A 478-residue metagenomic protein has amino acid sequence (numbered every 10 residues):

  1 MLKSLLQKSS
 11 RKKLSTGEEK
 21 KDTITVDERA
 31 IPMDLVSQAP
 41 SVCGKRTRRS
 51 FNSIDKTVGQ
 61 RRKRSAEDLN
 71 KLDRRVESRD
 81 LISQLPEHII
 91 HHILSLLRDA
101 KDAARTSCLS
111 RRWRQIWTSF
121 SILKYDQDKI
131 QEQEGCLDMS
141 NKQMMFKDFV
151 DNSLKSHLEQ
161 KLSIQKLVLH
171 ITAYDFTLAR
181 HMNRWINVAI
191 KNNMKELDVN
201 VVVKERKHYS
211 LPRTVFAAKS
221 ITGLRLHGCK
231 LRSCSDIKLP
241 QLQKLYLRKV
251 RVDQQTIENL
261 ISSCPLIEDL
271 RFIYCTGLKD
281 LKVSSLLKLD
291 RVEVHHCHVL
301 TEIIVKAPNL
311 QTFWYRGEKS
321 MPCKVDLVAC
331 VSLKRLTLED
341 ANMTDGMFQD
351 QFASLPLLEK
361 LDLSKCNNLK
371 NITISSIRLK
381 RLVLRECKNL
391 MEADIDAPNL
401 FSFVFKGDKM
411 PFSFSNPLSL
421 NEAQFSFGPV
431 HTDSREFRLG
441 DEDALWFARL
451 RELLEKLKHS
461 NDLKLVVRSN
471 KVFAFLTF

Functional and structural regions predicted by a protein language model:
M1-E67: Extended intrinsically disordered, low-complexity segments enriched in serine/proline/acidic residues
L2, E28, D34-Q38, K71-F352: Leucine-rich repeat
L266, R271-Y274, D362-N368, T373-I374 (+1 more regions): Surface-exposed extracellular loop regions of Gram-negative outer-membrane beta-barrel proteins
I267, L358, L400: Conserved catalytic cores of very large enzyme subunits
L287, V331, L355-P356, I377 (+3 more regions): Short gly/pro-enriched beta-turn/loop segments at secondary-structure junctions
D326, A397, F401-F478: Extended repeat-based solenoid scaffolds, especially LRR ectodomains and other repeat-derived architectures
D340, D345, E359-D362, K370: Extracellular beta-sheet-rich ligand-binding/adhesion modules
N368, I377-F414: Repeat-solenoid scaffold signature
